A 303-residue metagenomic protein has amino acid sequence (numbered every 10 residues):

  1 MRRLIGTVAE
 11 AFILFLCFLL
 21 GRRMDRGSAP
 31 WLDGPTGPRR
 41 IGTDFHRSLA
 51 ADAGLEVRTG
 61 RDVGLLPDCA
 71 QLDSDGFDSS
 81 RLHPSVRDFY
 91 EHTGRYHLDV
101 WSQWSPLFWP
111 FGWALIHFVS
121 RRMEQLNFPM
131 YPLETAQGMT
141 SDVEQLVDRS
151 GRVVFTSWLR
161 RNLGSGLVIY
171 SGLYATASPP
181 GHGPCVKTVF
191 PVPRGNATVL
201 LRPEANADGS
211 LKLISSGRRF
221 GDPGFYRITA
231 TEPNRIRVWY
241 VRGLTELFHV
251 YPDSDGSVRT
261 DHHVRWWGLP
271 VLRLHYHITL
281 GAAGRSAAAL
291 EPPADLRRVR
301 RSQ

Functional and structural regions predicted by a protein language model:
M1-S48, R300-Q303: Intrinsically disordered, low-structural-confidence terminal and linker regions
M24-W266, P270-H275, T279, L290: Soluble ligand-binding/transfer domains with enclosed cavities or grooves
T279-R285: C-terminal or internal capping secondary-structure element at the end of a domain, subdomain, or sheet
A289-Q303: TerminUS-proximal long segments
